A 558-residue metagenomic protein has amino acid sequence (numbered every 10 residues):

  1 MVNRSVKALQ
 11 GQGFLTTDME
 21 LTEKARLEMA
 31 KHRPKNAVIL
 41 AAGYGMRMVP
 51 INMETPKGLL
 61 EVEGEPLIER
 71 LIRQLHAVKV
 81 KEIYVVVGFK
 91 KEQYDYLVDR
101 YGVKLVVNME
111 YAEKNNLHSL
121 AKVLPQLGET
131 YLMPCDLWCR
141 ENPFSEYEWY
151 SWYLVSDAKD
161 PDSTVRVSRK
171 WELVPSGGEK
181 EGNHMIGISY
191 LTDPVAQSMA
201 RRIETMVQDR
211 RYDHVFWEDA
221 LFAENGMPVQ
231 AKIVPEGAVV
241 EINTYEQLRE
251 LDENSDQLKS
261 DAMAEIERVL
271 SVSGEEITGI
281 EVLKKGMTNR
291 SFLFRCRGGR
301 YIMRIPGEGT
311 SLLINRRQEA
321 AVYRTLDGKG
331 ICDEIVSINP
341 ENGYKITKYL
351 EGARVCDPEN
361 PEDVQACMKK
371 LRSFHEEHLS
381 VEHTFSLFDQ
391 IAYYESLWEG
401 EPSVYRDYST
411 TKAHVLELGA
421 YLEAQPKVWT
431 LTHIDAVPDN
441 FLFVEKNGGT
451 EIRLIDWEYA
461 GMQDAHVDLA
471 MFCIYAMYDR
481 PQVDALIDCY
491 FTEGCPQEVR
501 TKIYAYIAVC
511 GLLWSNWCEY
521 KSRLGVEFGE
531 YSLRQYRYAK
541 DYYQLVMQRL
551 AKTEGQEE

Functional and structural regions predicted by a protein language model:
N3, T17-A37, H184-R268: Conserved alpha/beta core of the MobA/IspD/sugar-nucleotide pyrophosphorylase nucleotidyltransferase superfamily
L15, R140-F216, A220: Conserved core of the sugar-phosphate nucleotidyltransferase
E28-K91: N-terminal glycine-rich phosphate-binding loop and ensuing alpha1 helix
Y94-T164: Conserved beta-loop-beta/alpha segment of the NTase-like Rossmann-fold superfamily that binds/positions NTPs
D252, L258-S260, W517-E558: ATP/Mg2+ or Mg2+-diphosphate-binding catalytic cores that bind nucleotide phosphates or diphosphates via glycine-rich
A262-E276, L379-I434, V444-K446: An alpha-helical support segment within catalytic cores of ATP-dependent transferases
E281-L387, P402-T410: ATP-binding pocket architecture of kinase catalytic cores
H466-C495, A508-V526: Active-site activation/catalytic loop segments of kinase-like enzymes and analogous catalytic loops in related
